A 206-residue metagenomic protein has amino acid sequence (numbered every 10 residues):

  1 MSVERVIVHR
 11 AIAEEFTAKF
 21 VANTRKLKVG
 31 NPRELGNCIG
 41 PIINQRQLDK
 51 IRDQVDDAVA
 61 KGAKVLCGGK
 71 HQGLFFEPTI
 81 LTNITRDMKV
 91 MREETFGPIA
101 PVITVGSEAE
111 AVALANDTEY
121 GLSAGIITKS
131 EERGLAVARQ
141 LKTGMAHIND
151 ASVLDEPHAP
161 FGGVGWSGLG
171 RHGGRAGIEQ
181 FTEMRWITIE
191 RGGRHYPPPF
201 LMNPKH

Functional and structural regions predicted by a protein language model:
M1-T85, I148, Y196-P197, M202-K205: ALDH superfamily catalytic-core signature
K28, V55, K61, Q72-H206: Conserved C-terminal structural/oligomerization subdomain of aldehyde/semialdehyde dehydrogenase
